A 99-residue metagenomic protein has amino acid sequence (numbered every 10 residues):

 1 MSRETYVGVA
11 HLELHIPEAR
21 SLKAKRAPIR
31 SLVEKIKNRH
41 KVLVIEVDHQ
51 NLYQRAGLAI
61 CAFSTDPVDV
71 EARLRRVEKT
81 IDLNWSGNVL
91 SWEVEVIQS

Functional and structural regions predicted by a protein language model:
M1-R3, H49-N51, L83: Sterically constrained small-residue positions within well-ordered secondary structures of folded domains
M1-R39, L43, T80: N-terminal first-folded block
T5, K37, Y53, W85-G87: A generic structural signal for short, non-catalytic loop/turn and secondary-structure boundary residues
G8-L12, L58, W92: Hydrophobic residues positioned within well-ordered beta-strands of beta-sheet architectures
E13, I45-D66, Q98: Short, charge-patterned binding micro-sites
H40-V47, N88-V94: Short beta-strand elements
F63-S99: C-terminal structural segments of small proteins and small subunits
